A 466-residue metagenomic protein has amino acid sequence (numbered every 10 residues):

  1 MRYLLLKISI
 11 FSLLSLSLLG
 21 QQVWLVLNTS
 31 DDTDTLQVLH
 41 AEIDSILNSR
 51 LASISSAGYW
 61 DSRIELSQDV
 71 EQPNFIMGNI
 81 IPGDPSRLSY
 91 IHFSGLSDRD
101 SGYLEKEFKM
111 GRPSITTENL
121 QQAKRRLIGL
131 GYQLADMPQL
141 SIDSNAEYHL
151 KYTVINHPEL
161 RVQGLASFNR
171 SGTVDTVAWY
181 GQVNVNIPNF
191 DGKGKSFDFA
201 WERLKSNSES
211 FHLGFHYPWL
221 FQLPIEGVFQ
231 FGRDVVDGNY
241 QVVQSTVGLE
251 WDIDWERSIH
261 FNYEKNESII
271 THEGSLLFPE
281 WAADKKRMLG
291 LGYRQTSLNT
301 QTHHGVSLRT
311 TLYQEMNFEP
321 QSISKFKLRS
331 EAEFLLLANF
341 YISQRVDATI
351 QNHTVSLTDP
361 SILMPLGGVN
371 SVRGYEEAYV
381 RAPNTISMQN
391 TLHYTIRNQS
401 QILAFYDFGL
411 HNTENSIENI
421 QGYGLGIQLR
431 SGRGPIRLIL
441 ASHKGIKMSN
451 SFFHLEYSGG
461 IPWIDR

Functional and structural regions predicted by a protein language model:
M1-V23: Bacterial Sec-dependent N-terminal signal peptides
Q21-G172, Y180-I187, D198-S208, H212-H216 (+1 more regions): Periplasmic polypeptide-binding modules associated with outer-membrane biogenesis and secretion
D84, N145, I350, L429-R433: A generic beta-sheet turn/junction motif
T116-T117, Q122-R309, M364-V369, A378-P383 (+2 more regions): Gram-negative/organellar outer-membrane beta-barrel architecture
N169-V174, K286-I396: C-terminal outer-membrane beta-barrel translocator/porin domains of Gram-negative envelope proteins and their
F215, S330, V346, N390 (+3 more regions): Hydrophobic, well-ordered secondary-structure elements that form the walls of internal hydrophobic environments
H393-G422: C-terminal hydrophobic structural anchor segments that stabilize assembly/packing rather than catalytic chemistry
